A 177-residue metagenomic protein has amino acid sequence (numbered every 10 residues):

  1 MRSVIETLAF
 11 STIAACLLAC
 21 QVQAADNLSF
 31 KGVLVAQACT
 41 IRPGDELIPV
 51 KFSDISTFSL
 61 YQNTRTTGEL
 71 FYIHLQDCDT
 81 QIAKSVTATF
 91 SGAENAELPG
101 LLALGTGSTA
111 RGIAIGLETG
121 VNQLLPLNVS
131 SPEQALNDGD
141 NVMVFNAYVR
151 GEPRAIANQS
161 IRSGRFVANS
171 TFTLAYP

Functional and structural regions predicted by a protein language model:
R2-E6, C20-P177: Mature extracellular/passenger domains of Gram-negative fimbrial/pilin and adhesin proteins
A9-L17: Bacterial N-terminal signal peptides
